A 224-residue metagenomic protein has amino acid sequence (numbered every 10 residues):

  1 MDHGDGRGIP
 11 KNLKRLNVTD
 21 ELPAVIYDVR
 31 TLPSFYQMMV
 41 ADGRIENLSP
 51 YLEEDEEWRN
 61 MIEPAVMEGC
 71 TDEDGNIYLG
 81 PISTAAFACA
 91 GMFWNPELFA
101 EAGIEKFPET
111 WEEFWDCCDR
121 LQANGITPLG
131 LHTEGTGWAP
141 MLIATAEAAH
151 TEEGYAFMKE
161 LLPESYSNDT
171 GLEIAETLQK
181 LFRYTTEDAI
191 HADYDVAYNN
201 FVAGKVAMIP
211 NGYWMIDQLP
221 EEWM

Functional and structural regions predicted by a protein language model:
M1-D5, D20-A24, E101-K106, Q179-A192 (+2 more regions): A local structural motif
M1-R44, E53-N60, K106, I190: Conserved N-terminal structural module of periplasmic/extracytoplasmic solute-binding proteins
D2-N12, E109-D116, A189-V202: Short helix-initiation/N-cap motifs at beta->coil->alpha
A24-Y27, A207-N211: Paired acidic/hydrophobic, glycine-rich loop segments that form the ligand-binding mouth/hinge of periplasmic-binding
P33-A90, W115: Hinge/lid segment of periplasmic solute-binding proteins
P33-M39, Y213-M224: A ligand-binding cleft/hinge motif common to bilobed small-molecule-binding domains
E73-A85, A90, W115-P163, V206: Extracytoplasmic/periplasmic solute-binding protein
D116-R120, E160-H191: Glycine-centered hinge/linker elements that transmit conformational signals in sensory and ligand-binding systems
